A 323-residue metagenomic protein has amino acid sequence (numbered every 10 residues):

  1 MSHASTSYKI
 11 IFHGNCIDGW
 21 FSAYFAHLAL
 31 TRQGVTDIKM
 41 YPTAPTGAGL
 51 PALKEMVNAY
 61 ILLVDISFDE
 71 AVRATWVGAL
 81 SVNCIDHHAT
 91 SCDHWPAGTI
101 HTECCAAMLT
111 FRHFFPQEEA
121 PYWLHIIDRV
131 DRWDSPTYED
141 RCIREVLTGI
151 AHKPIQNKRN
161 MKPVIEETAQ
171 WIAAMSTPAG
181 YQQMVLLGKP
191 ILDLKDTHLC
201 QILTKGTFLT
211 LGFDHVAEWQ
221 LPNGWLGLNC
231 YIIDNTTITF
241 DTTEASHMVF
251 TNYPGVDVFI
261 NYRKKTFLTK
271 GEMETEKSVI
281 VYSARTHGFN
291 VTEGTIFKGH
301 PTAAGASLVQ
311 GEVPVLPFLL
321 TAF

Functional and structural regions predicted by a protein language model:
M1-K158, T210-F323: Replace "Mg2+/Mn2+-dependent" with "divalent metal-dependent
I100, G180-L228: Oxyanion-binding "anion nests"
N157-M184: A conserved mid-domain beta-alpha-beta active-site/ligand-binding segment of alpha/beta enzyme cores
